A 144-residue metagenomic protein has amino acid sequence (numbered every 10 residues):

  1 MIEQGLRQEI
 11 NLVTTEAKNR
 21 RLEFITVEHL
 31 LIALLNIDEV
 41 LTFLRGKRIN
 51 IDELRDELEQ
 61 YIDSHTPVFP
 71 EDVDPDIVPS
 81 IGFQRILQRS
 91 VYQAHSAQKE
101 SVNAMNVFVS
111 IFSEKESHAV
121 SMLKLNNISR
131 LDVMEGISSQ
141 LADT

Functional and structural regions predicted by a protein language model:
M1-T144: Histone-fold recognition with a strong bias for associated Lys/Arg-rich disordered tails
